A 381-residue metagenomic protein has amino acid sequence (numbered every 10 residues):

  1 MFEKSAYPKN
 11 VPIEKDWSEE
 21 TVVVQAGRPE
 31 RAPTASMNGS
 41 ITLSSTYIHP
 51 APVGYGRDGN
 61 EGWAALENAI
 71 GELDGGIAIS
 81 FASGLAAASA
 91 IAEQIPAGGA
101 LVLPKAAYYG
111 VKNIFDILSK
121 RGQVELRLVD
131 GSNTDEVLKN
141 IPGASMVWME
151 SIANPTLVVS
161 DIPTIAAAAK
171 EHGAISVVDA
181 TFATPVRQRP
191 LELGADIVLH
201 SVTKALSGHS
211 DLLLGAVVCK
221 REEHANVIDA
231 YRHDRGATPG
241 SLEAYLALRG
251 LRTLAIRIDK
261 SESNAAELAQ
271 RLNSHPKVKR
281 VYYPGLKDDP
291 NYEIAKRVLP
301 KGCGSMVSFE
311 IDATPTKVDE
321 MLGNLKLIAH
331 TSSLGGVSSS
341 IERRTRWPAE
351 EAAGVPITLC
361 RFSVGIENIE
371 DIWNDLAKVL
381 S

Functional and structural regions predicted by a protein language model:
M1-Y7, I117, R127, R257 (+2 more regions): PLP-dependent enzyme catalytic core of the Aspartate aminotransferase-like
F2-D16, Q25, P29, A78-K277 (+1 more regions): Conserved PLP-enzyme active-site core in the AAT-like
F2-G62, L66-A69, L359: N-terminal "arm"/small-domain region of PLP-dependent enzymes with the aminotransferase-like
R28-E30, S45-I48, F182-T184, K204 (+5 more regions): Glycine-rich beta-alpha junction loops
R31, I48-A51, H224-A225, T314-K317 (+2 more regions): Short, acidic Gly/Pro/Ser/Thr-rich loop/turn segments
L66, I91, V227-I228, K317-M321 (+1 more regions): Hydrophobic side chains in well-ordered alpha-helices
E72-D74: A short, N-terminal amphipathic alpha-helix
V278-C360, V364: Conserved C-terminal alpha-helix-loop-beta "cap" of PLP-dependent enzymes that closes/shapes the active-site mouth
